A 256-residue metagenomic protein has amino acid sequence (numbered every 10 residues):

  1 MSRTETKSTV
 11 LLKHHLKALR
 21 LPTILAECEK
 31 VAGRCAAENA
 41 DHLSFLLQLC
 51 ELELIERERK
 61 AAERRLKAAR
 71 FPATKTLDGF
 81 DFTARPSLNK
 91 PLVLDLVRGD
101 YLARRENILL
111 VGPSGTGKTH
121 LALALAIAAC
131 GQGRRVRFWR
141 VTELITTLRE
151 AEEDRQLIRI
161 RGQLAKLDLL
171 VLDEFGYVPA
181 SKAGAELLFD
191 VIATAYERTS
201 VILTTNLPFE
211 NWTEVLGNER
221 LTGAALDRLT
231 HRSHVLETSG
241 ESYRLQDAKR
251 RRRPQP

Functional and structural regions predicted by a protein language model:
M1-H14, G162, R251-P256: Intrinsically disordered, low-complexity and often Lys/Arg-enriched segments
V10, H14-K17, A26-E29, S44-Q48 (+11 more regions): Solvent-exposed alpha-helical segments within well-ordered globular domains of core cellular machineries
K13, K17, P22-P72: Interdomain "pre-motor" coupling segment immediately N-terminal to P-loop NTPase/helicase cores
L47-D100, R104, L245-Q255: AAA+ P-loop ATPase motor domain of ring mechanoenzymes
D81, L109, V171: Conserved beta-strand segments that form the floor/walls of ligand-binding pockets within enzyme and binding domains
L88-K166, T213-V215: Conserved P-loop
R135-R137, E143-L169, F175-P256: Replace "adjacent to P-loop NTPase cores in ATP/GTP-dependent enzymes" with "adjacent to NTP-binding cores
